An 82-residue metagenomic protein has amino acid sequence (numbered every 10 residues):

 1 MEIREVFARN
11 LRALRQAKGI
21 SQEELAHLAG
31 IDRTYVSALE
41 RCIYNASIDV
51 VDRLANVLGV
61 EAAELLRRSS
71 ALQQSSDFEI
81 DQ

Functional and structural regions predicted by a protein language model:
M1-V6, Q74-S76: A detector for short, charged/polar N-terminal pre-domain segments
R9-L28: Short basic helix-loop element that most often maps to the first helix and adjoining turn of HTH DNA-binding modules
L11, L25-A26, V36-L39, L65: Conserved hydrophobic/aromatic packing and binding residues within compact polymer-binding modules
E23, T34, D52: Residues within helix-turn-helix
G30-Y44: Recognition helix of helix-turn-helix/homeodomain-like DNA-binding domains that insert into the DNA major groove
D49-E64: DNA major-groove recognition helix of helix-turn-helix/homeodomain DNA-binding modules
L66-Q82: Short, charged recognition helix plus adjacent turn of helix-turn-helix-like nucleic-acid-binding domains
